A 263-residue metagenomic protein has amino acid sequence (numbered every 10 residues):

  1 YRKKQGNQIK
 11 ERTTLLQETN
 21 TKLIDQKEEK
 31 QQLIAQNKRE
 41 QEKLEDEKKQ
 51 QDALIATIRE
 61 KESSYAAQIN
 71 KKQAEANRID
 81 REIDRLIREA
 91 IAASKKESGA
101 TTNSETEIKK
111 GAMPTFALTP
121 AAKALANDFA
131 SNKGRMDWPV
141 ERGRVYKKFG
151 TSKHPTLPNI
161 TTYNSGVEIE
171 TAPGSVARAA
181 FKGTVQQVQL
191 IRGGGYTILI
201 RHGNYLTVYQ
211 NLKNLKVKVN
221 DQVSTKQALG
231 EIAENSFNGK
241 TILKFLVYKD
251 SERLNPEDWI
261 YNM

Functional and structural regions predicted by a protein language model:
Y1-I55, R59-K61: Amphipathic alpha-helical segments with strong coiled-coil propensity and their capping/boundary positions
Q36-F149: Hydrophobic packing segments in regular secondary structure
P114-K133, Y146-A179, H202-G203, V247: Short glycine/threonine/proline-enriched tight-turn/helix- or strand-capping micro-motif at secondary-structure
K133, V140, T162-G166, A180 (+2 more regions): Extracytoplasmic
W138-K147, S175-V185, K226: Generic structural motif
K148, V188-Q189, I232-N235: Residue-level recognition of beta-strand microenvironments
T162, A179-N214: Zn2+-dependent peptidoglycan hydrolase active-site motif and core
I198-R201, V219-M263: Conserved, short, structured surface segments that act as functional micro-motifs
